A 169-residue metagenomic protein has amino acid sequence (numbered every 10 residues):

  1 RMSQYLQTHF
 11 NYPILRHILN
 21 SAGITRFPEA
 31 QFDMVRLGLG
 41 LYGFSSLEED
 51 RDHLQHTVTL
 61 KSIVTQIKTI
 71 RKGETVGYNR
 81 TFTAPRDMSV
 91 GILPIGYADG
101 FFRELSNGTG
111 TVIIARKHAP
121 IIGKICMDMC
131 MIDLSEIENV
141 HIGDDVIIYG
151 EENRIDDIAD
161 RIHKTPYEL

Functional and structural regions predicted by a protein language model:
M2-L169: Active-site anion/phosphate-binding pocket segments in diverse small-molecule metabolic enzymes
